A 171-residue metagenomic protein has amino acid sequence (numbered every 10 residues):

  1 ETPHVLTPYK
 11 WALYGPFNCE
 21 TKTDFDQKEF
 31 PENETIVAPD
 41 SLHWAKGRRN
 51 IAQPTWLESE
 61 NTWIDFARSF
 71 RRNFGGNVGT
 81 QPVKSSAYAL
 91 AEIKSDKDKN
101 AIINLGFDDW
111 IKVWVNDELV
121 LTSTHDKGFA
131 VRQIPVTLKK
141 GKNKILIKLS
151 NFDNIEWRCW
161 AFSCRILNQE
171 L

Functional and structural regions predicted by a protein language model:
E1-R71, K148-L171: Accessory carbohydrate-binding/adhesion or oligomerization-edge regions at the termini of glycan-active proteins
Y14, K94-D96, G106, K139 (+1 more regions): A structural detector for beta-sheet-dominated domains
G75-A87, T122-K127: Extracellular beta-rich ligand/substrate-recognition surface
S85-A87, K97, F107, A130: Residues that act as N-cap/strand-start positions at coil-to-secondary-structure junctions
A89-A101, P135-K140: Extracellular and analogous surface-interaction loops
A91-S95, D109, N151-D153: Beta-strand elements of well-folded, non-transmembrane domains
S95, N100-V113, I145: Aromatic-lined ligand-binding clefts that engage carbohydrates, nucleic acids, or primary amines
K112-S163: Beta-strand-rich ligand-recognition modules
